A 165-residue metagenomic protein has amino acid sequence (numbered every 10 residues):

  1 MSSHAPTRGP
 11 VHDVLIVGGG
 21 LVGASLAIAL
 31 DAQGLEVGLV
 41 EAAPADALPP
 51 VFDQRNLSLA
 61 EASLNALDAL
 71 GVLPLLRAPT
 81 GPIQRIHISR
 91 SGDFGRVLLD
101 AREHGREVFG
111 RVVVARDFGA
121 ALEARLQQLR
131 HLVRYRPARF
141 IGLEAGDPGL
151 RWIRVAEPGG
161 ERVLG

Functional and structural regions predicted by a protein language model:
A5-V11, A47-F52: Accessory recognition modules or surfaces
R8-V11, P79-G165: Conserved N-terminal helical subregion
H12-L39: N-terminal Rossmann-like FAD-binding beta1-loop-alpha1 element of flavoenzymes
D31-R55: Glycine-rich FAD pyrophosphate-binding loop
G34, G71, R130-H131: Short glycine-rich hinge loops at helix-strand junctions in the catalytic core of two-component histidine kinases
V51-S91: N-terminal FAD cofactor-binding segment of flavoenzymes
